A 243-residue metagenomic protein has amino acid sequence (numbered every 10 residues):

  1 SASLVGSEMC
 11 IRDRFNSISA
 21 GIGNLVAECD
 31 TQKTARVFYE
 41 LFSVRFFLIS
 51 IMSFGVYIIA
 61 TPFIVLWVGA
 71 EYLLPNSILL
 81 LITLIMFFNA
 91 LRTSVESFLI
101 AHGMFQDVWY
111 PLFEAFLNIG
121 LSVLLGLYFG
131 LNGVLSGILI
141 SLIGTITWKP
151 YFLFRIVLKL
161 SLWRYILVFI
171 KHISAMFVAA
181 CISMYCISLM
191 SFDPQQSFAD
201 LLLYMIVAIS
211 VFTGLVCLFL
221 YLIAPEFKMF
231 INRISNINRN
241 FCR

Functional and structural regions predicted by a protein language model:
S7-E8, R12-L112: Specific pore-lining/lateral-gate transmembrane helices of multi-pass inner-membrane transport and insertion machines
R12-N16, F54, S77-G126, L131-I156 (+2 more regions): Short runs within selected transmembrane alpha-helices of multi-pass transporters and secretion channels
S17, G21, C29-R36, L153-I170 (+1 more regions): Interhelical loop/hinge segments that connect adjacent transmembrane helices in multipass membrane
F46, G55, L139, I170-I182 (+1 more regions): Hydrophobic, lipid-facing residues on alpha-helical transmembrane segments of integral membrane proteins
I59-I64, V68-Y72, G103, L125-G130 (+4 more regions): Short helix-capping/hinge motifs at transmembrane helix termini and TM-loop junctions
L74-I78, V134, R164, V168 (+3 more regions): Residue-level signature of transmembrane alpha-helical entry/exit and packing/kink sites in multi-pass membrane
I119-V123, M176-F192: Hydrophobic alpha-helical transmembrane segments in multi-pass integral membrane proteins
I156, L160-Y165, M184-R243: Membrane-proximal transmembrane or re-entrant/amphipathic helices at the cytosolic face
